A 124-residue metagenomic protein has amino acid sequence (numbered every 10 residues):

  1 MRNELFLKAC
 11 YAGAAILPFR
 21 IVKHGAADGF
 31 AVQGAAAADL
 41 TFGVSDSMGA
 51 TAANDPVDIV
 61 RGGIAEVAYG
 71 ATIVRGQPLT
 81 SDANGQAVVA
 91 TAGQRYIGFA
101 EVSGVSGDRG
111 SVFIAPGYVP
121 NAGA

Functional and structural regions predicted by a protein language model:
M1-A124: Surface-exposed, low-hydrophobicity beta-strand/loop segments enriched in small/polar/acidic residues
